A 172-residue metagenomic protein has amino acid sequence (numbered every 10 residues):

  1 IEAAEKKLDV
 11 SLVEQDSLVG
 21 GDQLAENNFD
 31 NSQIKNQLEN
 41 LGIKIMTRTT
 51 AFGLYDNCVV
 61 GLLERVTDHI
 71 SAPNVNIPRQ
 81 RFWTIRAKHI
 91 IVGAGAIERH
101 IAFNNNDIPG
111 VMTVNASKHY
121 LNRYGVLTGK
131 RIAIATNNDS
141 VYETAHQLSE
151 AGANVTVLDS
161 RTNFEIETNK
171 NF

Functional and structural regions predicted by a protein language model:
I1-F172: Residues forming the flavin
